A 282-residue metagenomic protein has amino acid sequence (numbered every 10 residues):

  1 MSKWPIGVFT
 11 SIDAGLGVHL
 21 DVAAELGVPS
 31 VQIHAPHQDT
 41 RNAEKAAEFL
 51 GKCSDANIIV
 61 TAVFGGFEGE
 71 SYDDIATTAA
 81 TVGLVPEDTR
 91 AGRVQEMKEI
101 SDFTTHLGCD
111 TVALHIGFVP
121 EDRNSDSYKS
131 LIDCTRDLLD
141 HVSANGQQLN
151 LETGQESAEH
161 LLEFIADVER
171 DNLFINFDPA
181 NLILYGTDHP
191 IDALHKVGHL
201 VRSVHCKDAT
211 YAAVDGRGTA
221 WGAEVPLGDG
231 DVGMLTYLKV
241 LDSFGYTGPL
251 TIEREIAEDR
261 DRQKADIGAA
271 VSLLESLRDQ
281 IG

Functional and structural regions predicted by a protein language model:
M1-G7, I12-P29, S54-N57, R136 (+3 more regions): Histidine-acidic metal/acid-base catalytic patches
G7-T10, Q32-I33, Q148-E152: Short catalytic-loop micro-motif centered on adjacent basic/acidic residues
A14-V18, D55, Y72-F174: Active-site acidic/histidine proton-transfer and metal-coordination neighborhood in alpha/beta enzyme cores
V31-H34, V112-I116, G146, I175-D178 (+1 more regions): Short beta-strands and strand-loop turn motifs
Q32-S54, I116-R123: Glycine-rich, proline-tolerant flexible connector loops at the mouths of alpha/beta enzymes
P36, E68, G117, A209 (+1 more regions): Flexible loop residues that form catalytic and substrate-binding hotspots at small-molecule/glycan-binding clefts
L50-F67, I132-N145, M234-Y237: Alpha-helix-loop-beta-strand connector modules within alpha/beta enzyme cores
G69-A80, Y211-A220: Short, flexible, mixed-charge acidic loops at enzyme active sites
